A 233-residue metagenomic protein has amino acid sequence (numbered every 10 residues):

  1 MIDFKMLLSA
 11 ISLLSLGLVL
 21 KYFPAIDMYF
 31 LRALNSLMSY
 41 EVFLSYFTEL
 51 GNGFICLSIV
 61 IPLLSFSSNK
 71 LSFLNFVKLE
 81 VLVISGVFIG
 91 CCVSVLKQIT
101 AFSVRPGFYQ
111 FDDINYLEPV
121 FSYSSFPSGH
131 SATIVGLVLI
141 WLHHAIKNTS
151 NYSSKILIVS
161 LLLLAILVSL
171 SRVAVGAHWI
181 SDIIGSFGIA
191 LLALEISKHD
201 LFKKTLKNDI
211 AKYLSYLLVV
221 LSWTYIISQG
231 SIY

Functional and structural regions predicted by a protein language model:
M1-I59, K97-E118: N-terminal transmembrane-helix/juxtamembrane module of multi-pass inner/ER membrane proteins
M1-K5, Y22-L34, L74-L79, S125-G136 (+1 more regions): Hydrophobic alpha-helical transmembrane segments
K5-L18, V83-F88, L161-L163, Y216-V220: Alpha-helical transmembrane segments
F23, A33, L37, F66-K70 (+4 more regions): Membrane-interface elements of multi-pass transporters and channels
E49-S67, H130-L139: Hydrophobic alpha-helical transmembrane segments
P62-V93, L157-I158: Interfacial segments of alpha-helical transmembrane regions
L79-R105, I166-I183: Hydrophobic alpha-helical transmembrane segments of integral membrane proteins
N115-Y233: Membrane-embedded catalytic cores of phosphoryl/pyrophosphoryl-handling enzymes
